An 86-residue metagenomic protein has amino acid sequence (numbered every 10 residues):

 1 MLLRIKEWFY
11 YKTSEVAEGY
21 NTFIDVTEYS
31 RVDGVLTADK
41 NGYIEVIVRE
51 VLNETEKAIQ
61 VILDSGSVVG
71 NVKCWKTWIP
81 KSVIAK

Functional and structural regions predicted by a protein language model:
L2-K86: Feature detects long, helix-prone N-terminal segments enriched in hydrophobes
